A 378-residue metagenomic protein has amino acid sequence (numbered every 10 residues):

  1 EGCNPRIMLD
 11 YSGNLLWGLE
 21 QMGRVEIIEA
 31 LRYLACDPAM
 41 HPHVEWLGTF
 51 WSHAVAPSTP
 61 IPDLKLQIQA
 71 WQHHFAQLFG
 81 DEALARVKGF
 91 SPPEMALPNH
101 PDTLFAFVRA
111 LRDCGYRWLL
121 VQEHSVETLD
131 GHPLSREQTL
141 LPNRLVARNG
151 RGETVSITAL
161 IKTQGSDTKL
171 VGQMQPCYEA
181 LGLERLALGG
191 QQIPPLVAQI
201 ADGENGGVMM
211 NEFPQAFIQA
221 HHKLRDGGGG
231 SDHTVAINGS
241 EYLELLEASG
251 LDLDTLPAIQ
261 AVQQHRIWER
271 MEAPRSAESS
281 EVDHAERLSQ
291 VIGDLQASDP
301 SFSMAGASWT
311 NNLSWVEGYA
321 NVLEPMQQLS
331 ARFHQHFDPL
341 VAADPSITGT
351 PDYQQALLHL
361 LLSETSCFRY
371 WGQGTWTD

Functional and structural regions predicted by a protein language model:
E1, N14, R136-D167, Q175-E179 (+1 more regions): Active-site and substrate-binding clefts of carbohydrate-active enzymes
E1-G89, M95-T168, Q175-P194, N211-S231: Catalytic alpha-helical scaffold of carbohydrate-active enzymes acting on polysaccharides/glycoconjugates
E94-M95, G203: Active-site metal-binding loops of divalent metal-dependent hydrolases
